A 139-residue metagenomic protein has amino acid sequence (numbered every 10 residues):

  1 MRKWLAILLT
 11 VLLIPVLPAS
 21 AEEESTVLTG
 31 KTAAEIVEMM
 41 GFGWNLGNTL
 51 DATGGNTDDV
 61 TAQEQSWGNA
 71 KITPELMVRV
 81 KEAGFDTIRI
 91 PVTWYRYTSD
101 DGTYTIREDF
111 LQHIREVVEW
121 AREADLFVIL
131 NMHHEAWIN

Functional and structural regions predicted by a protein language model:
M1-I7: Positively charged n-region of N-terminal signal peptides that target proteins for export
I7-V16: Bacterial N-terminal signal peptides
P15-E24: Sec-dependent signal peptide cleavage junction
E23-A33: A short, compositionally biased domain-edge/stem linker segment
K31, V37-N139: Active-site mouth of glycoside hydrolases
